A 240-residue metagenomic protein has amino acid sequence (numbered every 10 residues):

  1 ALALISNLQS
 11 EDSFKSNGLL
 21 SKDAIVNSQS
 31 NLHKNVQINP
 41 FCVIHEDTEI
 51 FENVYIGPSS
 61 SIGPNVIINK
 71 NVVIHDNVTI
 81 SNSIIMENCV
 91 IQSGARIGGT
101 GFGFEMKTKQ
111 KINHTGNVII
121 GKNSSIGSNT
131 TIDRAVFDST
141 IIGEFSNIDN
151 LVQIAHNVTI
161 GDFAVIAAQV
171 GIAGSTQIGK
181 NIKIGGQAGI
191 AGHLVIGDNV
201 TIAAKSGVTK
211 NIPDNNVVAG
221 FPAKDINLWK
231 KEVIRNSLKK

Functional and structural regions predicted by a protein language model:
A1-S10: Phosphate-bearing ligand-interacting subdomains that bind or position ATP/ADP/UDP/GDP/NAD(P) or nucleotide-linked
S6, P213-D214, K230-K231: Short amphipathic alpha-helical segments
Q9, K230-K240: Long, leucine- and charge-enriched amphipathic alpha-helices that form heptad-repeat coiled-coil/leucine-zipper-like
Q9-G18: Active-site phosphate-binding and catalytic loops of NTP-dependent enzymes
L19-D225: Structural signal for interior beta-strand "rungs" in well-ordered beta-sheet cores of soluble enzyme domains
